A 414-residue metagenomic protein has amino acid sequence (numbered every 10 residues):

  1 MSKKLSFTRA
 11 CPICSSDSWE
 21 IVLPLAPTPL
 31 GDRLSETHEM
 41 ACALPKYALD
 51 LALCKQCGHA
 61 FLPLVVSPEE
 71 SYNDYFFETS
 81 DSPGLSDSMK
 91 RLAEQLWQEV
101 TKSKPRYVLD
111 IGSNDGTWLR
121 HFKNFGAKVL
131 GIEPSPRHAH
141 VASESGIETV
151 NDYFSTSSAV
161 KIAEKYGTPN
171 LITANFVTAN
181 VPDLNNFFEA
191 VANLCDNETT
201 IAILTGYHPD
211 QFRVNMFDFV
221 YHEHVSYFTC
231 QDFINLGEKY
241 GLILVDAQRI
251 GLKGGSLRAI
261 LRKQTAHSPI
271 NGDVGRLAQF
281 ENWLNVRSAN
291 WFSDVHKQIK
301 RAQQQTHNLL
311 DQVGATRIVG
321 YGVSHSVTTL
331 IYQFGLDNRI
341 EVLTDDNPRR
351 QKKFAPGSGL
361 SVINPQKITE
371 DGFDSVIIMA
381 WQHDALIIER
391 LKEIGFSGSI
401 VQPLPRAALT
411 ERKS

Functional and structural regions predicted by a protein language model:
S2-G84, Q248: N-terminal juxtadomain amphipathic helix that follows a signal peptide/anchor or precedes a small N-terminal auxiliary
L30-R33, I203-S226, C230-D232: Short, glycine-/aromatic-enriched active-site segment of Class I SAM-dependent methyltransferases
L96, H121, T265-S414: Hydrophobic, well-ordered beta-alpha structural blocks that scaffold small-molecule cofactor pockets
P105-N114, I318-Y321: Conserved class I S-adenosyl-L-methionine
D115-G126: Conserved SAM-binding loop of SAM-dependent methyltransferases across substrates and taxa, primarily the Class I
T173: A conserved beta-strand element that flanks and buttresses the S-adenosyl-L-methionine
N185-T200: A short glycine-rich, Lys/Arg-flanked "PGG" loop and its adjoining helix->strand segment in the class I
E198-G206, S399-Q402: Conserved beta-strand signature within the Rossmann-like core of class I S-adenosyl-L-methionine
